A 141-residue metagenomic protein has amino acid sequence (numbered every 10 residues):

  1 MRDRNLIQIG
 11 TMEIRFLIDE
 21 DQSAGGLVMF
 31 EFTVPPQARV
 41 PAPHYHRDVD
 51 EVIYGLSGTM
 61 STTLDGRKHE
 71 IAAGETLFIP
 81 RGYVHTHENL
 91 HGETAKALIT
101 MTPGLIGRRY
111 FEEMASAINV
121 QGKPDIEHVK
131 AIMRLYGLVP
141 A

Functional and structural regions predicted by a protein language model:
I7-P43, V49-D50: A short glycine-rich, His/Asp/Glu-containing loop-to-beta-strand
E31-P35, Y45-T63, M101-T102: Short, conserved beta-strand element in jelly-roll/cupin
A42, T62-T63, I79, H85-H91 (+1 more regions): Short beta-strand His + acidic residue motifs that chelate non-heme Fe in jelly-roll/DSBH and cupin folds
H46, M60, T86, R109 (+1 more regions): Hydrophobic small-molecule pocket/channel-lining residues, especially in calycin-type beta-barrels
G66-G82: Short acidic-glycine-tyrosine-enriched beta hairpin
E93-A141: Double-stranded beta-helix
